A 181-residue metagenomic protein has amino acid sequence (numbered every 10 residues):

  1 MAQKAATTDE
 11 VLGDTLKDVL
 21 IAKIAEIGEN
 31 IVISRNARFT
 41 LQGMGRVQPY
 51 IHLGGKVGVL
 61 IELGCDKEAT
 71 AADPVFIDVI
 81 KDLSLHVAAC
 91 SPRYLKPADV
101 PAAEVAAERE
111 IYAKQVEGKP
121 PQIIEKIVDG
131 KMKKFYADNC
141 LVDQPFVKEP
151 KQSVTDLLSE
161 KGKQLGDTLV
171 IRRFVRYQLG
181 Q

Functional and structural regions predicted by a protein language model:
M1-Q181: N-terminal assembly/interaction segments in proteins that build large macromolecular machines
